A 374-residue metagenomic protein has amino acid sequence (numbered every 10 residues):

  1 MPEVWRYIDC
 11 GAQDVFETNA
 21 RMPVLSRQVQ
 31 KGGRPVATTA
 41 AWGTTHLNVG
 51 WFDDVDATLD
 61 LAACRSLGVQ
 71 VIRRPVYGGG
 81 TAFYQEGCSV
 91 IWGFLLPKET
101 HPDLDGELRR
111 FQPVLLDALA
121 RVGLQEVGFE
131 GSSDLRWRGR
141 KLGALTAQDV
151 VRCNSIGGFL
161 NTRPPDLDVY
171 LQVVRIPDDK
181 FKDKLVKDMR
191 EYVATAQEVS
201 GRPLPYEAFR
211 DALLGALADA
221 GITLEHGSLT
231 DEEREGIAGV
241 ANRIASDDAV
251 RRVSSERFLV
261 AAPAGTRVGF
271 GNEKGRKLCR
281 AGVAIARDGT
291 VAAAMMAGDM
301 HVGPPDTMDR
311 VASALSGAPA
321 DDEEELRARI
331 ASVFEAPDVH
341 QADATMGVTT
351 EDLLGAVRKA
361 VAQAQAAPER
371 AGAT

Functional and structural regions predicted by a protein language model:
M1-Y77: N-terminal low-complexity, intrinsically disordered segments
P75-K98, K180-V199: Residues forming anionic-ligand binding surfaces in small-molecule and nucleic-acid pockets of primarily soluble enzymes
S89-S133: Contiguous, small/hydrophobic- and glycine-enriched helical/loop subdomains that border and often "cap" functional
G123-E130, E207, A220-I237, D322-R327 (+2 more regions): Flexible, glycine/charged-enriched surface loops at secondary-structure junctions
G128-A147, D231-N242: Beta-rich nucleic-acid/ligand-interaction surfaces
K141-E207, R280, A293-A297: A structural signal for small-residue-enriched, beta-sheet-centric alpha/beta enzyme cores and oligomeric scaffold folds
L142, G236-T290: Structured beta-strand/loop patches that form or line metal/cofactor-binding pockets in enzymes
A196, G275-G372: Active-site- and interface-proximal helix/loop "cap" or "latch" segments in soluble metabolic and energy-transducing
